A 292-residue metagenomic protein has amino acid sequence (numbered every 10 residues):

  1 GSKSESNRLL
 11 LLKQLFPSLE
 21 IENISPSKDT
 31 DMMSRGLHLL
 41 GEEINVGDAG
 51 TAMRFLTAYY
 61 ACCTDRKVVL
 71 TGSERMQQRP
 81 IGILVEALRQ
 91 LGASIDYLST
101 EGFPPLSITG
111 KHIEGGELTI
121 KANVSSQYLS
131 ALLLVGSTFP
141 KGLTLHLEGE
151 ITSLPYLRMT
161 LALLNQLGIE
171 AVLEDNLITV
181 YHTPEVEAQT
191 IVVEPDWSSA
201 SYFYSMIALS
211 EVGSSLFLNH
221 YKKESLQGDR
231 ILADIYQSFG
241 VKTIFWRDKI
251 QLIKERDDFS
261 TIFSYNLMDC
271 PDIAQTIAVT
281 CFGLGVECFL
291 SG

Functional and structural regions predicted by a protein language model:
G1-G292: Short, structured segments at the rim of ligand-binding sites
